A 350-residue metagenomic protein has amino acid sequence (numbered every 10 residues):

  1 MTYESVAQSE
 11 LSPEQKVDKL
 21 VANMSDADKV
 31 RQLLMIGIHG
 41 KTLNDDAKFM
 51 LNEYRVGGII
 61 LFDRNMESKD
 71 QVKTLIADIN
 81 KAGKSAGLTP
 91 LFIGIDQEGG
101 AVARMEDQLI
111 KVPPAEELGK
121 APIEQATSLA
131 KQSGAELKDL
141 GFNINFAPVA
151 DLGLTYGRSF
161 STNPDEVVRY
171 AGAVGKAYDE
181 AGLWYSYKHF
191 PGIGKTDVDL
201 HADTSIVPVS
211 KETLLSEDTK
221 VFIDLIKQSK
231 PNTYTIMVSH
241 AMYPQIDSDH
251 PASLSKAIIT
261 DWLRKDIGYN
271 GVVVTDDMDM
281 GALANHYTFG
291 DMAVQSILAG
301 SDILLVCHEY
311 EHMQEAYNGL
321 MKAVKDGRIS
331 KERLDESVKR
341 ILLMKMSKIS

Functional and structural regions predicted by a protein language model:
T2-L91, Q97-R104: N-terminal hydrophobic targeting/anchoring segments and the immediately downstream early-domain regions of hydrolases
S25, E67-K84, L91, T162 (+3 more regions): Second-shell residues forming the walls of enzyme active-site clefts
L33-L43, A115-S128, D203-E217, D279-Y287: Active-site mouth loops of central-metabolism enzymes
H39-K41, R64, D96-G100, V149-D151 (+3 more regions): Active-site beta-loop-alpha junctions enriched in small/polar residues
H39-N52, Q125-E136, S216-D224, Y287-Q295: Short, acidic/polar
G57-F62, F142-V149, G300, L304: Divalent metal-dependent hydrolysis catalytic cores, especially in the metallo-beta-lactamase
N80-I110, L129-V149, G175-G192: Glycine-rich, aromatic-flanked loop segments that form ligand/cofactor-binding clefts across common enzyme folds
A115-A171, G175, D179: A substrate-binding/cap region within the structured catalytic cores of diverse enzymes
